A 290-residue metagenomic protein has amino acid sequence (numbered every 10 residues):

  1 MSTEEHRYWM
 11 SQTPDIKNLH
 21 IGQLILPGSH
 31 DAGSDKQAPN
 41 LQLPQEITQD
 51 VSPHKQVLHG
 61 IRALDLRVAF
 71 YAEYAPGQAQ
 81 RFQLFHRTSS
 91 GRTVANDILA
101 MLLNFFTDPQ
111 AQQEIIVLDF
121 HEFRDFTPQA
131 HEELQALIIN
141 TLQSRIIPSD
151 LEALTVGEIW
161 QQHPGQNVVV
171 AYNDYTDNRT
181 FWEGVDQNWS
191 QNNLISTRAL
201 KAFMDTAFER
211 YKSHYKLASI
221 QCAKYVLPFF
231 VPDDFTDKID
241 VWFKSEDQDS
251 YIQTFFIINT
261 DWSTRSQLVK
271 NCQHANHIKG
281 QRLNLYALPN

Functional and structural regions predicted by a protein language model:
M1-H59, A72-F106, I115, T176-G184 (+1 more regions): Long, acidic (Asp/Glu-rich), low-complexity accessory segments flanking structured domains
Q56, R67, L118, V170: Conserved, mostly hydrophobic/aromatic
G60-R62, A111-V117, G165-N167, S213-Y215 (+1 more regions): Loop/turn elements at helix/coil->beta-strand transitions in domains of secreted/extracellular proteins
R62, V68, F126, S266: A cross-family signal for N-terminal binding/gating loops and helix N-caps that shape access to the active site
F70, Q112-F126: Active-site groove signature of glycoside hydrolases
Q129-I138: Distinct, well-ordered alpha-helical segments
R145-I252: Surface-exposed substrate-engagement region within the catalytic domains of secreted or surface-exposed extracellular
